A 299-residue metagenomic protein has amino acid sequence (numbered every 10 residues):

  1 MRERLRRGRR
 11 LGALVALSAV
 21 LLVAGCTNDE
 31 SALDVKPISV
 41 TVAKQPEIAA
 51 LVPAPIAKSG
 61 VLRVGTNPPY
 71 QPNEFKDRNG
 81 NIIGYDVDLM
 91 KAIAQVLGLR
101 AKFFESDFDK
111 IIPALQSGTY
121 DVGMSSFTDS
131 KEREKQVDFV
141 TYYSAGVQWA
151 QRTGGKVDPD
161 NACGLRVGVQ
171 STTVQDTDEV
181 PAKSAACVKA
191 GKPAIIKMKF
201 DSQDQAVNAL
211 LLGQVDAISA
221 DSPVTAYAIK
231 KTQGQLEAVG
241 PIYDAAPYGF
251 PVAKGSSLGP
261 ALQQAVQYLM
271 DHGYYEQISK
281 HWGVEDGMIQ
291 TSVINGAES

Functional and structural regions predicted by a protein language model:
L21-G25: C-terminal motif of bacterial Sec signal peptides marking the signal peptidase cleavage site
T27, D34-P46, Q95, G155 (+2 more regions): Extended ligand-binding regions for polar small-molecule ligands
D29-A54, T177-K197, L269-S299: Ligand-binding clefts/hinges and TM-proximal coupling segments of bilobed small-molecule sensing domains
A32-S126: Extracytoplasmic small-molecule ligand-binding "clamshell" domains of the periplasmic binding protein/Venus flytrap
P68, Y143-Q151, A226, K230-L269 (+1 more regions): Periplasmic-binding protein-like
P68-Q71, I82-Q95, F127-T128, A145-S202 (+2 more regions): Bilobed "Venus flytrap"/periplasmic-binding protein-like clamshell domains and structurally analogous long
R100-A162: Acidic, polar ligand-binding/catalytic clefts
F127-E134, V180-P181, L211-D244: A ligand-binding cleft/hinge motif common to bilobed small-molecule-binding domains
